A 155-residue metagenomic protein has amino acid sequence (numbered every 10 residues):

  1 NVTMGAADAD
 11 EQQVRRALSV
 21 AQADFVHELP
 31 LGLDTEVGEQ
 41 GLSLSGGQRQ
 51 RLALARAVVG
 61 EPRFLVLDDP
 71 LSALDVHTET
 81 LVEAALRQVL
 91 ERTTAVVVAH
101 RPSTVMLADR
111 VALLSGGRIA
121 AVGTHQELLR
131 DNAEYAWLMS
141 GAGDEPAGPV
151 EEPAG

Functional and structural regions predicted by a protein language model:
N1-A9, G41-L44, S72-L74, S103: Short, contiguous acidic/charged loop-to-helix segments that flank catalytic cores in large enzymes
N1-G38, R87, R92: ABC ATPase nucleotide-binding domain helical subdomain, centered on the C-loop/LSGGQ "ABC signature"
E11, L31-G32, E79, A84 (+2 more regions): C-terminal portion of ABC ATPase nucleotide-binding domains
D24-L52, P70, L74-H77, E145-G155: ABC-fold ATPase nucleotide-binding domain signature/coupling loops
L54, V98: Hydrophobic anchor residue at the start of the ABC signature
V59-R63, R92: A short, proline-enriched helix->beta-strand linker immediately N-terminal to the Walker B motif in ABC-type P-loop
L65-D68: Catalytic Walker B motif of ABC-type/P-loop ATPase nucleotide-binding domains
